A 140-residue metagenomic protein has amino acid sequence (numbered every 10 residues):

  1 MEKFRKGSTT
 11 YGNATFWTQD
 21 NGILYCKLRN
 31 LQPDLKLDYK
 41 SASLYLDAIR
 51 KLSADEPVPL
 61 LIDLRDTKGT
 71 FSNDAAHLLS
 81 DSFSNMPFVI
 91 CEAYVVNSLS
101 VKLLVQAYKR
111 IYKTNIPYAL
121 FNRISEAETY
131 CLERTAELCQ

Functional and structural regions predicted by a protein language model:
M1-Q140: Amphipathic, Lys/Arg-enriched alpha-helical "gate/interface" segment within cytosolic domains that mediates
